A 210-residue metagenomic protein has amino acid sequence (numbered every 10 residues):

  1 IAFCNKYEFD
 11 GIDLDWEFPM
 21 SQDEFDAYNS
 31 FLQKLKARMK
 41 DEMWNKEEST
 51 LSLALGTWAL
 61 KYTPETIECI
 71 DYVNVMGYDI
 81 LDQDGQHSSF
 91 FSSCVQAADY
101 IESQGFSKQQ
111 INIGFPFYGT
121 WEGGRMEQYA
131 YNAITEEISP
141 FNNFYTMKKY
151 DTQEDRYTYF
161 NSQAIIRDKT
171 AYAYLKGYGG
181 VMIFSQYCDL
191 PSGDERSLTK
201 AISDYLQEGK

Functional and structural regions predicted by a protein language model:
I1-C4, N29-K36, C94-E102, T170 (+1 more regions): Generic structural signal for well-ordered alpha-helices, preferentially at hydrophobic/aromatic core positions
I1-K6, G56-T66, F160-Y174: Short, acidic/polar
I1-M20: Substrate-binding cleft of extracellular glycoside hydrolase catalytic domains
D10, D71, G179: Receiver (REC) domain switch/active-site residues of two-component response regulators
L14, V73, I113, A173 (+1 more regions): Conserved, mostly hydrophobic/aromatic
F18-P140: Substrate-binding surface in catalytic domains of secreted glycosidases
K108-Y172, S192, L198-K210: Glycan-binding loop/region signatures in secreted carbohydrate-active enzymes
S185-S192: A short, acidic, flexible beta-alpha connecting loop/helix-capping segment that sits on the rim of active
